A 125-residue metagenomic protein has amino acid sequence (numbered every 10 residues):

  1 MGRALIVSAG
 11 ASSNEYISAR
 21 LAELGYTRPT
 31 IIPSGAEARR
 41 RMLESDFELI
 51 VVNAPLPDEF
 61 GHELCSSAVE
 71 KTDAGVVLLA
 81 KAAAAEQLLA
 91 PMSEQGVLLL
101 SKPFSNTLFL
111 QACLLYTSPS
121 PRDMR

Functional and structural regions predicted by a protein language model:
S8: Conserved acidic carboxylate
A11-T30: Two-component/phosphorelay signaling modules centered on CheY-like receiver
I31-L49: Acidic, metal-coordinating helix/loop segments flanking the phosphotransfer/catalytic sites of two-component signaling
L49-T72, A83-E86: Conserved phosphotransfer microenvironments
I50, V76, L99-L100: Two-component signal transduction core modules
E63, A82-L99: Alpha4 helix (beta4-alpha4-beta5 surface) of REC/receiver domains from two-component response regulators
F104-C113: C-terminal output helix
Y116-R125: Single conserved hydrophobic/aromatic residue that forms the stacking wall/gate of nucleotide- or nucleobase-binding
